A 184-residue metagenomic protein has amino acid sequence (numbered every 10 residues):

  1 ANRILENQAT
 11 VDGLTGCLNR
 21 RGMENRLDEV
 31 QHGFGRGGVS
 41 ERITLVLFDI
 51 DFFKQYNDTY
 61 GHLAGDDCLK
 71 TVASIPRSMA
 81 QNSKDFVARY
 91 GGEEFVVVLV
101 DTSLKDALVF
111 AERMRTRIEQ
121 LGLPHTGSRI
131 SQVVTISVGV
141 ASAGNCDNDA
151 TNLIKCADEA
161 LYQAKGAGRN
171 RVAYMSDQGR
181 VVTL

Functional and structural regions predicted by a protein language model:
I4-N7, R20-R42, A73-N82, V100: Short regulatory alpha-helical coupling segments that immediately precede and/or link into cyclic nucleotide signaling
E6-N25, F48-H62, K70: Conserved nucleotide-binding and Mg2+-coordinating catalytic segments in signaling enzymes
T44, S137: Cell-envelope/extracellular polymer assembly enzymes that use nucleotide-activated donors
A73-R77, D106-H125, D158: Alpha-helical scaffold within the catalytic cores of cyclic-nucleotide enzymes
F86-R89: A short pre-motif secondary-structure segment
V100, L104-E112, S128-R129, A141-L184: Catalytic-core segments of nucleotide cyclases and related cyclic-nucleotide turnover enzymes
Q132-V134: PAS-family sensory domains
